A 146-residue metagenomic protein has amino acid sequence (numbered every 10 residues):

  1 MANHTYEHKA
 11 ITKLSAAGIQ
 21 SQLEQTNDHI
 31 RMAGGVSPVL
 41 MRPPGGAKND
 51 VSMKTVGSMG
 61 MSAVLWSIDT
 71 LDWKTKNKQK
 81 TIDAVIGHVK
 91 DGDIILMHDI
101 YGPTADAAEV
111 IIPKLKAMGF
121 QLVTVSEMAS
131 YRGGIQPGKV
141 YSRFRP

Functional and structural regions predicted by a protein language model:
M1-I100: Metal-dependent polysaccharide deacetylase catalytic core of the NodB/CE4 family, i.e., the active-site-bearing domain
P103-P146: C-terminal domain-boundary segment and adjacent tail
